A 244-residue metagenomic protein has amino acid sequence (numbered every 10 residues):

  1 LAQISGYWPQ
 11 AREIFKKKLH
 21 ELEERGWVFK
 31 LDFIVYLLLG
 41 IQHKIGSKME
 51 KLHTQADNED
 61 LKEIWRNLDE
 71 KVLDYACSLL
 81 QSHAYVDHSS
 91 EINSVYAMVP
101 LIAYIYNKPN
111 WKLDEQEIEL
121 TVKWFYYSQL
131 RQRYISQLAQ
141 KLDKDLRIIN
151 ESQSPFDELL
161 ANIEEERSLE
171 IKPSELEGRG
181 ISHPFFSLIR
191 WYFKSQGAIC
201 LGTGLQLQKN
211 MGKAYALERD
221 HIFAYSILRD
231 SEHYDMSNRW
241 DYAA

Functional and structural regions predicted by a protein language model:
L1: Acidic, glycine- and histidine-enriched catalytic cores of nucleic acid- and nucleotide-handling enzymes, centered on
I4, W8-P173: A cross-family structural signal marking well-folded subdomains
A97, Y215, A243-A244: Structural beta-strand/beta-sheet cores of well-ordered domains, especially the beta-sheet scaffolds that support
K108, Y234-D235: Hydrophobic alpha-helical segments
Q129-S231: Intrinsically disordered, low-complexity N-proximal targeting/linker segments that flank membranes
M236-A244: C-terminal soluble interaction/assembly domains
